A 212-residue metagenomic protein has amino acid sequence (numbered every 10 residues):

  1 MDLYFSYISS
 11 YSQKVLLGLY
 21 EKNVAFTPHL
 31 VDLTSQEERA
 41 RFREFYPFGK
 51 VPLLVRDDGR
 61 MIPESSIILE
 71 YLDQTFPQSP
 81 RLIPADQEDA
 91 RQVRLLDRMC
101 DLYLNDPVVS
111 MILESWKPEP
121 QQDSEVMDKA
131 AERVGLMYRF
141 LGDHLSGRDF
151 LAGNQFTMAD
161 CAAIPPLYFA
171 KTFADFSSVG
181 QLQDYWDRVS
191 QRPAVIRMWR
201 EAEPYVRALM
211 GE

Functional and structural regions predicted by a protein language model:
M1-D128, G142: GST-like domain detector, emphasizing the conserved glutathione-binding G-site in the N-terminal thioredoxin-like
T27, P80, G153, R197-M198: A local structural micro-motif
D32, M158, A202-E203: Short, solvent-exposed turn/loop segments enriched in Gly/Ser/Thr/Pro and often Arg
P52-V55, L151, I196: Short beta-strand(s) of the beta-wing in winged-helix/HTH DNA-binding folds
C100-P193: GST-like fold's C-terminal all-alpha helical module
R200-E212: Terminal-tail/helix-coil boundary detector
